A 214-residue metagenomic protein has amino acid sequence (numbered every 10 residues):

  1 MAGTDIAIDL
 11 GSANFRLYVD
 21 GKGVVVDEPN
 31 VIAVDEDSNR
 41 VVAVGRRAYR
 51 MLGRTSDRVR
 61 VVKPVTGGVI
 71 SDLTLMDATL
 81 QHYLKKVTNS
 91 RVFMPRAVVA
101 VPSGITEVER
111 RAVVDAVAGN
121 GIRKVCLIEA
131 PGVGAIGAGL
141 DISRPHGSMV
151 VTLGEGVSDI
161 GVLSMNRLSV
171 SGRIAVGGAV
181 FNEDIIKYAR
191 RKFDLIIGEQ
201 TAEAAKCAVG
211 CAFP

Functional and structural regions predicted by a protein language model:
M1-E155, G161-P214: Nucleotide/phosphate-binding catalytic cleft detector across ATP-hydrolyzing and phosphate-transferring enzymes
